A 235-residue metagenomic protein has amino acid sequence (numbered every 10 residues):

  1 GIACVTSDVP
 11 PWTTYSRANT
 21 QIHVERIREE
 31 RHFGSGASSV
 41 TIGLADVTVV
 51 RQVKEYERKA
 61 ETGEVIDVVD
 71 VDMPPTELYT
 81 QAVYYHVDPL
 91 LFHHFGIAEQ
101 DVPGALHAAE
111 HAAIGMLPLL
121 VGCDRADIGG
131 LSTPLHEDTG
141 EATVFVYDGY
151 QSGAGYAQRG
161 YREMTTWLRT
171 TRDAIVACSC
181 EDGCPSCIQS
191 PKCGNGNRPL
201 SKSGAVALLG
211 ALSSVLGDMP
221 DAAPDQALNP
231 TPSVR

Functional and structural regions predicted by a protein language model:
G1-C178, N197-L212, L216-M219, P224-L228 (+1 more regions): Extended Lys/Arg-rich polyanion-binding regions
C178-C187: Short cysteine clusters
S190: Cys/His-rich metal-chelating microdomains
C193-G194: Short, non-ligating residues that shape and space the ligands of small metal-coordination modules and catalytic
